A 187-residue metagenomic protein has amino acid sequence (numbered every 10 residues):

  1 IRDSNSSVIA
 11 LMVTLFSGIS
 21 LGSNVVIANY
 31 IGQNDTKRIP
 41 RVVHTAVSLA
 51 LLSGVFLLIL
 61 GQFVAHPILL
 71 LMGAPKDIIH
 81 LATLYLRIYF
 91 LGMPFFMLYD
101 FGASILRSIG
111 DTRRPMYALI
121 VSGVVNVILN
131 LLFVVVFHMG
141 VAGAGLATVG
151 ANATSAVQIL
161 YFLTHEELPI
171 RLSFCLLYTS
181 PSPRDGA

Functional and structural regions predicted by a protein language model:
I1, G186-A187: N-terminal low-complexity segments that are often proline-rich with Ser/Thr-Pro
R2-L58, F96-P115: Small-residue-rich hydrophobic transmembrane alpha-helices
N5-V8, V124-L129, A153-T154: Hydrophobic alpha-helical segments within and immediately flanking transmembrane helices of multi-pass membrane proteins
S23, V64-A65, G102, L129 (+1 more regions): Hydrophobic/aromatic residues in alpha-helical transmembrane segments
I27-G92, V136-S180, R184: Short alpha-helical transmembrane segments in multi-pass integral membrane proteins
A50, I105-I128, L146-V149: Alpha-helical transmembrane segments of multi-pass membrane transporters/permeases
N126, N130, S182-D185: Acidic active-site catalytic centers that drive phospho-/nucleotidyl reactions and related ester hydrolyses
